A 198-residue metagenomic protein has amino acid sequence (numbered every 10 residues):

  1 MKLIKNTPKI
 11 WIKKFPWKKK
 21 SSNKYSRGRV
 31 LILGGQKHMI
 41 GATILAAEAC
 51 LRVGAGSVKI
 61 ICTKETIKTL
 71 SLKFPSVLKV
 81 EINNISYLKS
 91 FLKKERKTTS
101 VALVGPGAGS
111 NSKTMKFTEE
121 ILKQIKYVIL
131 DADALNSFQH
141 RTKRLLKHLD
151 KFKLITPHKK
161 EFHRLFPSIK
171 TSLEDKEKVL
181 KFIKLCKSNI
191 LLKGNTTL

Functional and structural regions predicted by a protein language model:
M1-Y127, N136-L154, K159, H163-L198: Small-residue (G/A/S/T)-rich helix-start motifs and N-terminal tracts that mark the onset
